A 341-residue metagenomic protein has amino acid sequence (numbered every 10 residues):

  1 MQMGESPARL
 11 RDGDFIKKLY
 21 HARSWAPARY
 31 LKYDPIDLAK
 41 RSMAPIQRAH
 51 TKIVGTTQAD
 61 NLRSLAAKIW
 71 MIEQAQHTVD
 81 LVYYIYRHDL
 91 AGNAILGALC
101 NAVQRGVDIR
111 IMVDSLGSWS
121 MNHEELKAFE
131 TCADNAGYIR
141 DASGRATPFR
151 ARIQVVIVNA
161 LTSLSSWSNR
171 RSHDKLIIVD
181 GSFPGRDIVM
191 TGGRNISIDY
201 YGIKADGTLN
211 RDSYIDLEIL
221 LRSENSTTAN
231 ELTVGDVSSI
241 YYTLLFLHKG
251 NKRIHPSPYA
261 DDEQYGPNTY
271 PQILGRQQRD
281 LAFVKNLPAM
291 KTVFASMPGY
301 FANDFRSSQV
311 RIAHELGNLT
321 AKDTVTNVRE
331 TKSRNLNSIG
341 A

Functional and structural regions predicted by a protein language model:
M1-M3: Non-Sec secretion/translocation targeting segments of pathogen effectors
E5-R9, G13-F15, L19-T78, I85-A341: HKD-type phospholipase D/PLD-like phosphodiesterase module
